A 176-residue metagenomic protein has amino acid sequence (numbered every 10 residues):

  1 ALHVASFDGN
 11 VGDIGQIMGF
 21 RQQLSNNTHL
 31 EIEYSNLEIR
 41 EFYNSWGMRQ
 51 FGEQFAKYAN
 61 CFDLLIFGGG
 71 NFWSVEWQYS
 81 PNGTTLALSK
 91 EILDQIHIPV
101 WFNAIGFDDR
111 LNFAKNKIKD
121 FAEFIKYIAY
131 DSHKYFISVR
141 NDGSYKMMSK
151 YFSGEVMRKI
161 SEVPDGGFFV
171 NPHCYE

Functional and structural regions predicted by a protein language model:
A1-S132, K159-E162, G166-E176: Aromatic- and Gly/Pro-rich donor/ligand-binding loops that form nucleotide- or phosphate-bearing donor binding pockets
I137-V156: A short, active-site helix/loop in glycosyltransferases that binds the activated sugar's phosphate group
